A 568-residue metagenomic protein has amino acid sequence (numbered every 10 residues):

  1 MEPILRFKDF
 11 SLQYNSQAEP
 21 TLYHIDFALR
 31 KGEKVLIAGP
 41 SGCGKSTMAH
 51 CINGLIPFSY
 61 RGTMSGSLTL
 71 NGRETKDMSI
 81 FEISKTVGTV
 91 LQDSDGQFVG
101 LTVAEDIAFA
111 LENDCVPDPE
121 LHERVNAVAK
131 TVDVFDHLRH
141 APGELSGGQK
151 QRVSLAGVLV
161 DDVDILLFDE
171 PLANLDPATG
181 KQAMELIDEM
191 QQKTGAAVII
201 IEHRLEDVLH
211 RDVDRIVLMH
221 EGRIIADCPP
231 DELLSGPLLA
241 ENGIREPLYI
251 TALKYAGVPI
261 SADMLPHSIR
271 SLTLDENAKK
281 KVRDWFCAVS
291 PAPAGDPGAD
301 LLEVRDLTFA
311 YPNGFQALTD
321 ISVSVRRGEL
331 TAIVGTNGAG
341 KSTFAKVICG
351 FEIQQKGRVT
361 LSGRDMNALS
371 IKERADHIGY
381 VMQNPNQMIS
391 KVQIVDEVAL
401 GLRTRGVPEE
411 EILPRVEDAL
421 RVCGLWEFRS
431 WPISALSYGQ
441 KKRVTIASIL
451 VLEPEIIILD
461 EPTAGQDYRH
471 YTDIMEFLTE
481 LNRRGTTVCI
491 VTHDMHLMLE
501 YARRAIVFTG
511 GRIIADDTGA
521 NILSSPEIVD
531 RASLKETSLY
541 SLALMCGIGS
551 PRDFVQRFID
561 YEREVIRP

Functional and structural regions predicted by a protein language model:
A38-P40, V334-T336: The feature captures the beta-strand-to-loop junction immediately N-terminal to the Walker
N53, C349: Helix-to-loop junction immediately C-terminal to a conserved catalytic motif
R61-R73, G357-D365: Conserved ABC transporter NBD signature motif
P119-H137, E410-F428: Conserved ABC ATPase "signature" region
A141-L145, Q149, P432-L436: Conserved ABC ATPase signature
L166-D169, I457-D460: Catalytic Walker B motif of ABC-type/P-loop ATPase nucleotide-binding domains
R223-Y249, R512-L539: Conserved beta-strand-loop-alpha-helix hinge in the C-terminal portion of ABC ATPase nucleotide-binding domains
